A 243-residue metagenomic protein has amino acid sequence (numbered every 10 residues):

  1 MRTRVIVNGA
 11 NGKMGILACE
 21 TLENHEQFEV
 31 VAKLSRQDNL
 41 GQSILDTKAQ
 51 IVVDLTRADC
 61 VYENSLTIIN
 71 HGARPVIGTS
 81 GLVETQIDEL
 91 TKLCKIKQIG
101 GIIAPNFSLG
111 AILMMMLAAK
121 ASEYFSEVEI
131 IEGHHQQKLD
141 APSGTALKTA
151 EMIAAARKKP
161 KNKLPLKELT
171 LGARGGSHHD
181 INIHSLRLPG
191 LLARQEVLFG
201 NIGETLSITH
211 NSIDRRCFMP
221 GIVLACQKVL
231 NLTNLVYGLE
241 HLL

Functional and structural regions predicted by a protein language model:
T3-T47, S126-L243: C-terminal substrate-binding/catalytic lobe of Rossmann-fold NAD(P)-dependent oxidoreductases
N8, L55-T56, G78-T79, A104 (+2 more regions): Structural motif
R36, S80-L82, N106-S108, G133-Q136: Short, ordered loop/turn segments at secondary-structure junctions
L45, I51, L55, D59-G78 (+1 more regions): Rossmann-fold NAD(P) dinucleotide-binding segment
R74, E89-S108, S126-V128: Rossmann-fold dehydrogenase core element
T79-G101, L117-K120: Rossmann-fold NAD(P)-binding glycine/threonine-rich loop
L113-F125, A141: Rossmann-like NAD(P)H-binding beta-loop-alpha module
